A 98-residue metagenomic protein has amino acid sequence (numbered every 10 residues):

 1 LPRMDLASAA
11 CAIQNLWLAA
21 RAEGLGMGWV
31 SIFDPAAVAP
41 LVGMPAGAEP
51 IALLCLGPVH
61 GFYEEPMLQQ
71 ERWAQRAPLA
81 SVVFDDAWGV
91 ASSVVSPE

Functional and structural regions predicted by a protein language model:
L1-L41: Small-aliphatic-rich amphipathic alpha-helix that forms the alpha element of a beta-alpha
R3-S8, G47-P50, Q70-R76: Short, low-complexity, polar/charged sequence segments that are solvent-exposed and flexible
M4, M27, M44, M67 (+1 more regions): Detector for methionine-enriched segments
M27, E49-L53: Structural motif
F33-A36, A48, F62: Basic, gly/Ser/Thr/Pro-rich low-complexity segments located predominantly at protein N termini
V38-P50: Short, electropositive alpha-helical surface patch
L53-E98: C-terminal helix-cap and adjacent tail motif
